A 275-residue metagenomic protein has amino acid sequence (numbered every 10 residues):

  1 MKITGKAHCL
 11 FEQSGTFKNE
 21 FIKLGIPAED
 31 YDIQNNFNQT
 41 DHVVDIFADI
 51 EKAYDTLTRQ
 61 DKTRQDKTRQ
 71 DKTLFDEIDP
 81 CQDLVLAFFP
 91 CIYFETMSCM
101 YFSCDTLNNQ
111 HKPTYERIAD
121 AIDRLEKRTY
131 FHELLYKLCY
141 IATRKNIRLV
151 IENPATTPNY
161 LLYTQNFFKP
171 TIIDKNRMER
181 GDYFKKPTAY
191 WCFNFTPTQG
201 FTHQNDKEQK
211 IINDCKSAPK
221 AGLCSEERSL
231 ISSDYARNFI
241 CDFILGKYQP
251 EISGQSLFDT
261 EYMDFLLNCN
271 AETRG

Functional and structural regions predicted by a protein language model:
M1-G275: Conserved active-site and SAM-binding loop architecture of S-adenosyl-L-methionine-dependent nucleic-acid
